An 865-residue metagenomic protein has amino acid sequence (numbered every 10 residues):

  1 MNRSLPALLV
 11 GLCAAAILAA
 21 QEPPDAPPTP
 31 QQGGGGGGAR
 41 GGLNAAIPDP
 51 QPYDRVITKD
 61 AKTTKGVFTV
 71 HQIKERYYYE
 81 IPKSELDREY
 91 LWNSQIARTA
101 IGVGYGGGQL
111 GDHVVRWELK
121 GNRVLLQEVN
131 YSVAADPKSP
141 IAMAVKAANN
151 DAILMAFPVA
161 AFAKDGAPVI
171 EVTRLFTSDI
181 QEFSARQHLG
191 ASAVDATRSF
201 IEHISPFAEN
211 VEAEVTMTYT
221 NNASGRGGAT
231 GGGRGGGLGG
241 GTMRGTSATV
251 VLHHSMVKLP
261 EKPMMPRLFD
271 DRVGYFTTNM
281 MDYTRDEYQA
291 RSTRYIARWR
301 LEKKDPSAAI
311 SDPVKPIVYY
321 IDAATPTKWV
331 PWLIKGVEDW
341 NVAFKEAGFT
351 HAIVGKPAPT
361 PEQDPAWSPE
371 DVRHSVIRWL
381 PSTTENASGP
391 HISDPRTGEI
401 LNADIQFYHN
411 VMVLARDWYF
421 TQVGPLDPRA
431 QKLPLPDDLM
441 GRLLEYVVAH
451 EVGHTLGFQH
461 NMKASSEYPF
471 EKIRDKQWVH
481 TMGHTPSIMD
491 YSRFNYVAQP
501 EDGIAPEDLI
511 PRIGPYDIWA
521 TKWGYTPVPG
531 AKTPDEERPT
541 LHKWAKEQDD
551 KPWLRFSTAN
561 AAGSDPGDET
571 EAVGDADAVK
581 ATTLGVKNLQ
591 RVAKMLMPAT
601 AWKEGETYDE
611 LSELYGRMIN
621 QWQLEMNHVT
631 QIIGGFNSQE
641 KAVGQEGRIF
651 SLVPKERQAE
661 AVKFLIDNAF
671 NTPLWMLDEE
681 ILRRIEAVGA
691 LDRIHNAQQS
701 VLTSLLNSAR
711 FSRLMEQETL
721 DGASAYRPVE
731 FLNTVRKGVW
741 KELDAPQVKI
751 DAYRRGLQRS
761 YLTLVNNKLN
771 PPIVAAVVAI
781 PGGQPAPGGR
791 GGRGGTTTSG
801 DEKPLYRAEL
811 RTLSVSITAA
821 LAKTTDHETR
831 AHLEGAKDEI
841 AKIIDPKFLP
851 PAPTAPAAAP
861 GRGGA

Functional and structural regions predicted by a protein language model:
M1-S4: Positively charged n-region of N-terminal signal peptides that target proteins for export
A7-I17: Bacterial N-terminal signal peptides
E22-T325, A343, A347, A352 (+9 more regions): Auxiliary tRNA-acceptor-end handling modules of aminoacyl-tRNA synthetases
T29, P357-L380, R442-Q499: The catalytic-center signature of Zn2+-dependent metalloproteases
N44-P48, I73, G108, A290 (+9 more regions): Soluble non-cytosolic domains of exported or imported proteins
E338-F349, G453-H454, F458, F494 (+1 more regions): Sec-exported extracytoplasmic/periplasmic mature domains
S388, S393, E399-F407, E445-L456 (+2 more regions): Extended catalytic-interface subdomain
S465-A865: Conserved catalytic/binding loops enriched for acidic/polar residues
